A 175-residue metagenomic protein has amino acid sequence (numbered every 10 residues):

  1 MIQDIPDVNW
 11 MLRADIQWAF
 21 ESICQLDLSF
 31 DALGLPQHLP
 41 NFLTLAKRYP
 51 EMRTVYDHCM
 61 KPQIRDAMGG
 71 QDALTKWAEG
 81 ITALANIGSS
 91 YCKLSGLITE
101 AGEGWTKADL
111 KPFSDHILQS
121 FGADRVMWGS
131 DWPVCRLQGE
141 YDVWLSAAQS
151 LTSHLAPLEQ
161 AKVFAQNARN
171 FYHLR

Functional and structural regions predicted by a protein language model:
N9, A19, V55, V134-C135 (+2 more regions): A generic "structured core" feature
N9-M127: Catalytic pocket-lining loop regions of alpha/beta-barrel enzymes, especially the amidohydrolase/enolase/GH5 lineages
D115-H116, S120-M127, R136-R175: Mid-to-C-terminal alpha-helical segments outside catalytic/metal-binding sites
D131: Active-site glycine-centered loops adjacent to acidic/histidine catalytic or metal-binding residues that shape
